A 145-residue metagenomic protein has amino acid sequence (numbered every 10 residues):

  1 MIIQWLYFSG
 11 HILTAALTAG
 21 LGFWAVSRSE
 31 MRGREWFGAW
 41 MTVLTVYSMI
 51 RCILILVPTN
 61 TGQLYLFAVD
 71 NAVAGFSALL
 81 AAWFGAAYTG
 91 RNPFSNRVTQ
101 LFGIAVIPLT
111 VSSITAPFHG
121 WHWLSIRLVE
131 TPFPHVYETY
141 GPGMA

Functional and structural regions predicted by a protein language model:
I2-T18, S29-P132, V136-A145: Individual alpha-helical transmembrane segments in multi-pass integral membrane proteins
G20-G22: Alpha-helical multi-pass membrane segments and their bilayer interfacial helix-loop junctions
